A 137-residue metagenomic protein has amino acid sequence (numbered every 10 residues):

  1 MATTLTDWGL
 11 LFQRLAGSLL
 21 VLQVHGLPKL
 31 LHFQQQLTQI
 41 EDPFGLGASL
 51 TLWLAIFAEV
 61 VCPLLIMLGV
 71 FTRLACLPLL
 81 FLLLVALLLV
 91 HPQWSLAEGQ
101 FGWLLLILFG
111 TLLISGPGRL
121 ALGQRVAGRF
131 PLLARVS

Functional and structural regions predicted by a protein language model:
M1-L31, S49-F57, V61, L68-S137: Extended, low-polarity transmembrane helix blocks
L30-L46: Membrane-interface interhelical connector segments
